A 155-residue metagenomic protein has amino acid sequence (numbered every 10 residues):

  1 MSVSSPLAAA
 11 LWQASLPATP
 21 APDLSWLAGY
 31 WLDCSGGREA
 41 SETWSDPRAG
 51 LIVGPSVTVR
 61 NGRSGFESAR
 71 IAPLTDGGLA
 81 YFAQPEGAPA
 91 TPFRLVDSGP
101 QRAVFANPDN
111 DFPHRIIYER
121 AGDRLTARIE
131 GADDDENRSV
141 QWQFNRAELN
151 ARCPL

Functional and structural regions predicted by a protein language model:
S5-A18: Hydrophobic alpha-helical targeting segments used for export or membrane insertion
A9, V57, Q84, R128-A132 (+1 more regions): Predominantly extracellular/luminal cell-surface or secreted proteins
L16-Y30: N-terminal helix-cap/turn-to-beta initiation motif at the start of protein domains
L27-A28, D33-D109: Central antiparallel beta-sheet cores of small beta-barrel/beta-sandwich binding domains
A90, L95, P100, R120-T126 (+1 more regions): Edge beta-strand at a domain terminus
I116-Y118: Exposed beta-sheet edge/beta-hairpin loop segments within beta-rich domains
